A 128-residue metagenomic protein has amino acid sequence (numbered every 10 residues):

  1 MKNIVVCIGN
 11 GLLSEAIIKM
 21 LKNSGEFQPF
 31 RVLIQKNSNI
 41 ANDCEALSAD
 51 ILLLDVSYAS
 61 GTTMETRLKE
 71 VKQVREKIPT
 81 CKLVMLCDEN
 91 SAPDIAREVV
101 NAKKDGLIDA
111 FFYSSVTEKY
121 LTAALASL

Functional and structural regions predicted by a protein language model:
M1-V5, G9-M20, T117-L128: Non-catalytic signal-transmission and effector/linker regions of two-component phosphorelay proteins
V6, V84-M85: Structural beta-sheet core signal
G11-N37: Two-component/phosphorelay signaling modules centered on CheY-like receiver
I34-I51, G61: Acidic, metal-coordinating helix/loop segments flanking the phosphotransfer/catalytic sites of two-component signaling
E45-L47, V74-T80: Conserved phosphotransfer cores of two-component systems
L52, L83, A110-F111: Two-component signal transduction core modules
L52-K77, N90, I95-E98: Conserved phosphotransfer microenvironments
C87-S127: Output/docking surface of receiver
